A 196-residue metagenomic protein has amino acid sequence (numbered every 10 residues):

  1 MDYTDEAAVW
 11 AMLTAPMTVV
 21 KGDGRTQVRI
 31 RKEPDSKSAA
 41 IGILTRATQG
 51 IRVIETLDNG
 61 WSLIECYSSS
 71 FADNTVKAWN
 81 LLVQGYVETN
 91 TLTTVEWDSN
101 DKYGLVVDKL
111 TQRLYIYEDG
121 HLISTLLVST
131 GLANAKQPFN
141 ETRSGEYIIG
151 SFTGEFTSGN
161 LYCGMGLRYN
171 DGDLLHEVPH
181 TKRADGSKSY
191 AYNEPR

Functional and structural regions predicted by a protein language model:
M1-D23, E88: N-terminal, intrinsically disordered, polar/charged segments of Gram-positive cell-envelope systems that serve as
Y3, I43-N90: SH3/SH3-like beta-barrel superfamily modules
R25-D35, V95: Short, structured beta-strand/loop micro-motifs enriched in basic residues and often containing a Trp
R25-Q27, N59, T111, G172: Surface-exposed loop/turn positions within WD40 beta-propeller blades
R29-E33, Y67, Y117: Core beta-strand residues in small-molecule sensory/regulatory alpha/beta domains
K32-R46: SH3/SH3-like (including bacterial SH3b) beta-barrel domains that bind proline-rich motifs or cell-wall ligands
S38, S70-D73, S124: Short loop/beta submotifs within extracellular cysteine-rich repeat domains
V76-K77, L82, N90-K188: Gly/Pro-biased beta-strand-loop elements
